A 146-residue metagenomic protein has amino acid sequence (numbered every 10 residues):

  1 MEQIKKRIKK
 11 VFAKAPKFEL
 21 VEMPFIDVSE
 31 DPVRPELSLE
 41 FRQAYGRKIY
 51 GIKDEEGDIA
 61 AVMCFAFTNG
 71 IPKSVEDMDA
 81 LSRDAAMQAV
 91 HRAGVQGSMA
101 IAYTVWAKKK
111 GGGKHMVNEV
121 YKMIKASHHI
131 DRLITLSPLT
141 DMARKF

Functional and structural regions predicted by a protein language model:
M1-F25: Conserved N-terminal entry element of GNAT/NAT acetyltransferase domains
E30-E36: Short Pro/Gly-enriched beta-strand edge/turn motifs at strand-loop
L39-D58, A66-V75: A short helix-loop-beta-strand connector motif used in the catalytic cores of GNAT acetyltransferases and, in some
A61-M63, V105: Conserved GNAT-family N-acetyltransferase fold
A66-A100: Conserved acyl-donor/pantetheine-binding loop and adjacent beta-alpha core of acyl/acetyltransferases and related
A100, A126-L139: Conserved GNAT acetyl-CoA-binding A-motif
A107, I134-K145: Conserved beta-strand-loop-alpha-helix junction that forms the acyl-donor binding cleft
A107-A126: Conserved acetyl-CoA-binding loop-helix of GNAT-fold acetyltransferases
